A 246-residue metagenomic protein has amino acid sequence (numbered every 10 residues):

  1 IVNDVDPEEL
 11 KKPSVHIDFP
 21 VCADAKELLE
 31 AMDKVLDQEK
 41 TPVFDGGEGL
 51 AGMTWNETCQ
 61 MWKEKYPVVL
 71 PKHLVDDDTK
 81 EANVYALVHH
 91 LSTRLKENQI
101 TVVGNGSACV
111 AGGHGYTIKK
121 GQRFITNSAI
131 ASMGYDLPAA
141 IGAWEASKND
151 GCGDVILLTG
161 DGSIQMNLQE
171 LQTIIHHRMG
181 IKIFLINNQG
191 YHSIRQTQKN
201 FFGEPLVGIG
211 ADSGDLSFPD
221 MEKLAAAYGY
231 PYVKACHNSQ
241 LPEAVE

Functional and structural regions predicted by a protein language model:
I1-T58, V245: Glycine-rich, acidic loop regions that bind phosphate or pyrophosphate groups
V2-D4, G104, D161, D220: Acidic active-site catalytic centers that drive phospho-/nucleotidyl reactions and related ester hydrolyses
V5-D6, G106, S163, Q189: Anionic group-transfer/hydrolysis microenvironments
P13-S14, P20-C22, L29-M32, A111-G112 (+1 more regions): Thiamine diphosphate
V21, A25, L29, E48-W55 (+5 more regions): Generic structural signal for well-ordered, non-membrane alpha-helical segments in soluble metabolic enzymes
D37-M53, D76-K80, S147-D154, S213-G214: Intrinsically disordered, low-complexity coil segments
T58-D150: Active-site diphosphate/adenylate-binding microenvironment
